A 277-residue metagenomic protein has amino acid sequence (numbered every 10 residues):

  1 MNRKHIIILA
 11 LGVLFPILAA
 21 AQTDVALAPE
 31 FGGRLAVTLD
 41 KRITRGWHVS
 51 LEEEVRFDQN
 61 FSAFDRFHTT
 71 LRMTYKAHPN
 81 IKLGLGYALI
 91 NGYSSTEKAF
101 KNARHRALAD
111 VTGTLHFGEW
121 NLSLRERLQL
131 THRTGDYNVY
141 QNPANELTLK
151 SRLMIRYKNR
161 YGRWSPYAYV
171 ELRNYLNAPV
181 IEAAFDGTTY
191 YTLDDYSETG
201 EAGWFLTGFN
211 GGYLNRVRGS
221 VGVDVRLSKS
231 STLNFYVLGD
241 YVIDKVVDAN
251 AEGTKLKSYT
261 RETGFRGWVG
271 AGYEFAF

Functional and structural regions predicted by a protein language model:
T23-G86, I90-Y93: Start-of-domain marker
T23-V25, V55-Q59, S94-K98, T134-N142 (+2 more regions): Extracellular loop and loop/strand-boundary signature of outer-membrane beta-barrel proteins
P29-G33, D65-F67, A103-A107, Q141-L149 (+2 more regions): Residues that define the transmembrane beta-barrel architecture of outer-membrane proteins
V37, T70-L71, A109-V111, S151-L153 (+2 more regions): Membrane-embedded beta-strands of outer-membrane beta-barrel proteins, especially the hydrophobic/small aromatic
I43-L51, N80-L85, G118-L122, Y161-S165 (+1 more regions): Repeated loop/turn-to-beta-strand initiation elements of outer-membrane beta-barrel proteins
Q59-N60, I81-E146, E171-N174, Y241 (+1 more regions): Outer-membrane beta-barrel translocator/channel fold
V111, H116, T263-F277: Outer-membrane beta-barrel "beta-signal"
E126-T254, F275-F277: Outer-membrane beta-barrel transmembrane domain signature
